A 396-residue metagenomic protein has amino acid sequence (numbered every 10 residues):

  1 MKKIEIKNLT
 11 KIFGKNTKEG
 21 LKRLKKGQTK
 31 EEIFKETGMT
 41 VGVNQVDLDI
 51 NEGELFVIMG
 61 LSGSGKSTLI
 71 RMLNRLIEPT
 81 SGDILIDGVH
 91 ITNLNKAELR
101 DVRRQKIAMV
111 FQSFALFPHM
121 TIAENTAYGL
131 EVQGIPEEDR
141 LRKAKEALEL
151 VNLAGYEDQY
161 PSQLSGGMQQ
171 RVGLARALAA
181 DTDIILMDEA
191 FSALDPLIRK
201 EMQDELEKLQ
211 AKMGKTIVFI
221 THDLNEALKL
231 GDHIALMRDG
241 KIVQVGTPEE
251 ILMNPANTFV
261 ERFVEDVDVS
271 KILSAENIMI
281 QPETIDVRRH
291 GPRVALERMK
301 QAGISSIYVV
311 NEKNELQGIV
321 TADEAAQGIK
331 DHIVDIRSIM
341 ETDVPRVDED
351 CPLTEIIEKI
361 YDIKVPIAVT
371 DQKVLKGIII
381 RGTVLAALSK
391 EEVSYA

Functional and structural regions predicted by a protein language model:
K22-E32, D87-H90, E131, E138-G155: Conserved ABC ATPase "signature" region
N74: Helix-to-loop junction immediately C-terminal to a conserved catalytic motif
M120-A127: Short coil-to-helix segment of the ABC ATPase nucleotide-binding domain corresponding to the Q-loop/switch region
Y160-L164, M168: Conserved ABC ATPase signature
V245-G246, N254, I319, I378: ABC ATPase "signature
I285-S305, V309-K313, Q327-K330, P345-Q372 (+1 more regions): The conserved cystathionine-beta-synthase
